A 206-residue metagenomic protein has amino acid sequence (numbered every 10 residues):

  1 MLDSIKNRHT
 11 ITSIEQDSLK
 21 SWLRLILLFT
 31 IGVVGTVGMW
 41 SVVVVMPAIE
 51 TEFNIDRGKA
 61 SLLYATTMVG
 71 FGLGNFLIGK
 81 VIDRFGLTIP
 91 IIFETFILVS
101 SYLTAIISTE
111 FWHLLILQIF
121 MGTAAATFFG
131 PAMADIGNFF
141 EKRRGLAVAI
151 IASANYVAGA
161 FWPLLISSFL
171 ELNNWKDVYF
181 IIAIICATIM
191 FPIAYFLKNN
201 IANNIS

Functional and structural regions predicted by a protein language model:
M1-I31, G35-T36: Cytosolic juxtamembrane N-terminal segment immediately preceding the first transmembrane helix of multi-pass
L23-R57, N75-I78, W162-P163: Extracytoplasmic
V33, S101, W112-T127: Hydrophobic core of transmembrane alpha-helices in multi-pass small-molecule transporters, especially MFS/SLC-type
T36, W40, G122-G130, Y156 (+1 more regions): Small-residue-rich segments within alpha-helical transmembrane domains of MFS-like 12-TM solute carriers
T67-G72, Y156-V157: Short hydrophobic/small-residue motifs within alpha-helical transmembrane segments of multi-pass transporter-like
L73-W112: Conserved MFS/SLC helix-loop-helix module at the cytosolic interface between two early adjacent transmembrane helices
T127-F140, A147: Intracellular juxtamembrane helix-capping segments at the cytosolic ends of symmetry-related transmembrane helices
I151-A202: Helix-loop-helix hairpin linking two adjacent transmembrane segments in secondary transporters
